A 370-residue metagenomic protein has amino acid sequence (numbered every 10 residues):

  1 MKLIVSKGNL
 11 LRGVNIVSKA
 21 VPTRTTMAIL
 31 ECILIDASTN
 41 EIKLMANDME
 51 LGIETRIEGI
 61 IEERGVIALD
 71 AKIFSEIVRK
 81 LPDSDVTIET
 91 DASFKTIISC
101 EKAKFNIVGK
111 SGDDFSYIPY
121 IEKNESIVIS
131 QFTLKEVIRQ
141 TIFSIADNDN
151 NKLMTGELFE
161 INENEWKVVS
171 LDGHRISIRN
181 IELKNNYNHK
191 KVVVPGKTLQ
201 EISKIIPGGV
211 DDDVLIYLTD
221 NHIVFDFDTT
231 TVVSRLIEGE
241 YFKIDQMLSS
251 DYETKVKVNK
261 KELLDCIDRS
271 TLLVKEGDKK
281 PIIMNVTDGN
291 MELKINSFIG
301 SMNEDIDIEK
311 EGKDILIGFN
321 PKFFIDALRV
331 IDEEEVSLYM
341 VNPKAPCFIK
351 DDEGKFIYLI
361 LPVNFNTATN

Functional and structural regions predicted by a protein language model:
M1-N370: Structural preference for solvent-exposed beta-strand-turn elements and adjacent flexible terminal/loop segments within
